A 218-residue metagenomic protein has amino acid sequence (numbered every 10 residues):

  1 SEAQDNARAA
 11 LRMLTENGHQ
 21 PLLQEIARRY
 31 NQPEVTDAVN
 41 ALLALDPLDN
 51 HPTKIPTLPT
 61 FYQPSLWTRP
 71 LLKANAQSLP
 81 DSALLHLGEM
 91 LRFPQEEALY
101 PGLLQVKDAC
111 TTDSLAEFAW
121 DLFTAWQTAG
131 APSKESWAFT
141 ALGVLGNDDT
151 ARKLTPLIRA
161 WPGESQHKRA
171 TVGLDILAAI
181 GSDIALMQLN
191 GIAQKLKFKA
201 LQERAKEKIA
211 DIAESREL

Functional and structural regions predicted by a protein language model:
S1, A27-G163: Extended repeat-based scaffolds of very large eukaryotic assembly and lipid-transport proteins
S1, A7-N17, D37-L45, L104-A109 (+5 more regions): Structural detector for internal amphipathic alpha-helices that build alpha-solenoid repeat scaffolds
D5, A9, P21, N31-E34 (+2 more regions): Low-complexity, Gly/Pro
G18, Q24-N31, N190-F198, A210-A213: TPR/TPR-like (Sel1-like) alpha-helical repeat modules
H19, L45-H51, E214-L218: Alpha-helical linker/edge segments of TPR/alpha-solenoid repeat scaffolds and analogous pre-/post-domain helices
L22-L23, T150-L154, A185-L189: Solenoid-repeat scaffolds in large eukaryotic assemblies
